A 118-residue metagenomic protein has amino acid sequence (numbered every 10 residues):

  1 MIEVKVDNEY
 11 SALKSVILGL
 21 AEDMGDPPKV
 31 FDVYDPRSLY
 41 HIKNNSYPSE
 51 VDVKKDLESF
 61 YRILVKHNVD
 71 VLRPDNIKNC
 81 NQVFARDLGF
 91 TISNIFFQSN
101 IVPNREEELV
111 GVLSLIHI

Functional and structural regions predicted by a protein language model:
M1-I116: The feature marks the mature, well-folded catalytic cores of soluble enzymes
